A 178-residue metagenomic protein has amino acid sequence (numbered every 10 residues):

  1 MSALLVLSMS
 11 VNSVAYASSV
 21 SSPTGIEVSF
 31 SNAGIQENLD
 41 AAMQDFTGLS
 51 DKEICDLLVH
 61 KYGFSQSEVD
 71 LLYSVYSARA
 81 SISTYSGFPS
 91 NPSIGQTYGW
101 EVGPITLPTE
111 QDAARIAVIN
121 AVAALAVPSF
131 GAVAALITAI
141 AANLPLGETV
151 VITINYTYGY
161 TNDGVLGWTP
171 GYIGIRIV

Functional and structural regions predicted by a protein language model:
L4-M9: Hydrophobic core
N12-L107: N-terminal propeptides/leader regions of secreted preproproteins that are proteolytically removed before maturation
L72-A126, P145-V178: Add "or lipid-surface remodeling" -> "...that mediate pore formation, membrane permeabilization, membrane fusion
V127-A132: Transmembrane helix interruption/hinge and helix-loop junction motifs
V133-I137: Hydrophobic alpha-helical transmembrane segments
T138-P145: Transmembrane alpha-helical hairpins and terminal membrane-anchor modules
